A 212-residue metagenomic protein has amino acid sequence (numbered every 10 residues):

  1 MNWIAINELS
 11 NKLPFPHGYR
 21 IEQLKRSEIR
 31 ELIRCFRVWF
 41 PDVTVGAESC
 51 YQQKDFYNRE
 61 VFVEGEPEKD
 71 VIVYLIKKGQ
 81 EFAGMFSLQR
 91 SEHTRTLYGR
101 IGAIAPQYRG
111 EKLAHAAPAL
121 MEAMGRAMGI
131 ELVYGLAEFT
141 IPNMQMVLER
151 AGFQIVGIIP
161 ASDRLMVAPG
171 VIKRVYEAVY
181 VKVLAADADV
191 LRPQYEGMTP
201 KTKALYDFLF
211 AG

Functional and structural regions predicted by a protein language model:
M1-P16: Short acidic N-proximal helix/loop "leader" segments that mark the beginning of a domain or an inter-domain linker
G18-R34: A short beta-loop-alpha structural element at the N-terminal edge of CoA-dependent acyl/N-acetyltransferase catalytic
R26, F36-P106: A conserved beta-strand-loop-helix scaffold within acyl/acetyltransferase catalytic domains
E81, A105-A119, M128, I141: Conserved glycine-rich acetyl-CoA-binding loop
G125-E138: Conserved GNAT acetyl-CoA-binding A-motif
Y134-A137, E149-V171: Conserved catalytic-core motifs of GNAT/GCN5-like acyltransferases
D163-L205: C-terminal "cap" of GNAT-fold acetyltransferases
